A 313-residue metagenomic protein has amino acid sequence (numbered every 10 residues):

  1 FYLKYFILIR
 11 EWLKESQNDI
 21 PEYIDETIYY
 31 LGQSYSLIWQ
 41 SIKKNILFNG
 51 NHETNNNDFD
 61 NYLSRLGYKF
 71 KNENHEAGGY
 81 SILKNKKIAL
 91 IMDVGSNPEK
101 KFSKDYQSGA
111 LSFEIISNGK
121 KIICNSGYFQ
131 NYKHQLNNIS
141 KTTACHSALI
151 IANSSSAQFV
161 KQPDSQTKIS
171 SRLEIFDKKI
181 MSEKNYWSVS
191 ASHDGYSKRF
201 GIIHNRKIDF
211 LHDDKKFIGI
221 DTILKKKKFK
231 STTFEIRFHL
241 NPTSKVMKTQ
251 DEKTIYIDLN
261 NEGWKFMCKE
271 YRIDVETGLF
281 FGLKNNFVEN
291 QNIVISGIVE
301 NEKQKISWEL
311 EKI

Functional and structural regions predicted by a protein language model:
F1-C124, Y128, E300: Carbohydrate-active enzyme catalytic cores, enriched for enzymes that act on polyanionic acidic polysaccharides
E11, N131-I313: CBM-like, beta-strand-rich accessory domains located in the C-terminal region of large, secreted polysaccharide-active
